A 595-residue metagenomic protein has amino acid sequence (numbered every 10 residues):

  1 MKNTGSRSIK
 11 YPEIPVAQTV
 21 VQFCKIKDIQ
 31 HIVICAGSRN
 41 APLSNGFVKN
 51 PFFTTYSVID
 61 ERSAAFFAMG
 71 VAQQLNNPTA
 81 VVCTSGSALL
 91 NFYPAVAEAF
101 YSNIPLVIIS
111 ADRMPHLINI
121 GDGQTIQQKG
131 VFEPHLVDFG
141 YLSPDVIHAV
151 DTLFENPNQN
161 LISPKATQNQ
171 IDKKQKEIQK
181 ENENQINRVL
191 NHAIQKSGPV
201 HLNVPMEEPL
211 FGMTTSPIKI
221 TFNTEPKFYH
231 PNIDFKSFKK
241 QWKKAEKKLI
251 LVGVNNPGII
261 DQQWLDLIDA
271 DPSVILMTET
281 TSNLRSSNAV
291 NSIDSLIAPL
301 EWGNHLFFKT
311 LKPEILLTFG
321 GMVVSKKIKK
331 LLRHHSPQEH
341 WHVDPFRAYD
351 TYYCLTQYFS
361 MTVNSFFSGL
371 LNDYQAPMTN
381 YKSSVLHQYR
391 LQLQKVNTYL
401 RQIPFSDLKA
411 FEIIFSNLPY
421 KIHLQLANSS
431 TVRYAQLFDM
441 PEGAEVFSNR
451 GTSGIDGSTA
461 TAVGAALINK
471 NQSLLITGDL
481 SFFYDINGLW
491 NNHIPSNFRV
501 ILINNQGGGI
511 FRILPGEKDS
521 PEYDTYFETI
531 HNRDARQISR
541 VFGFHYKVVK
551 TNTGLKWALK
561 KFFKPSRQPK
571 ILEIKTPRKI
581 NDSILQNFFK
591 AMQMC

Functional and structural regions predicted by a protein language model:
K2-P12, I147-K173, L331-S430, Q537 (+2 more regions): Phosphate/pyrophosphate-binding active-site segments
Y11-A99: N-terminal cofactor/phosphate-binding cores enriched in small/glycine residues, especially glycine-rich loops such as
A17-K25, C35-R39, L43-S44, H387-K470: Active-site diphosphate/adenylate-binding microenvironment
Q30-V33, T54-Y56, Q74-R113, K312-G320 (+2 more regions): A short, small-residue-rich loop immediately preceding and capping a beta-strand
H31, Q74-C83, L89-N91, Y101-N103 (+3 more regions): Structural signature of the thiamine diphosphate
N91, V252-E339, P441-N471, F483-N487 (+1 more regions): Glycine-rich, anion-gripping cofactor-binding loops and their flanking helix/strand elements in enzyme active sites
I109, H116-D138, H148-A149, L153-F154 (+1 more regions): Thiamine diphosphate
S110-N182, M277-Y389, H493, P515: Glycine-rich, acidic loop regions that bind phosphate or pyrophosphate groups
